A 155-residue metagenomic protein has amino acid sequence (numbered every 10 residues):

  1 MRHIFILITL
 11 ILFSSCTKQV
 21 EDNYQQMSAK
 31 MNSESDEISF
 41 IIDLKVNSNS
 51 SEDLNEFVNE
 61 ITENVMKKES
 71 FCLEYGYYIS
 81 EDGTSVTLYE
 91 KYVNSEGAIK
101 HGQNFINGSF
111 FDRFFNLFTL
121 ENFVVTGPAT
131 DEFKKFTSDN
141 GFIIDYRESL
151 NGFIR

Functional and structural regions predicted by a protein language model:
I4-F13: Sec-dependent N-terminal signal peptides
C16-V86, V93-Q103, N116-R155: Short S/T/G/P-rich N-terminal loop/turn motif that feeds into the first structured element of a domain
R113: Membrane-proximal helix-turn-helix segments that form the acceptor-binding/catalytic region of lipid-linked
